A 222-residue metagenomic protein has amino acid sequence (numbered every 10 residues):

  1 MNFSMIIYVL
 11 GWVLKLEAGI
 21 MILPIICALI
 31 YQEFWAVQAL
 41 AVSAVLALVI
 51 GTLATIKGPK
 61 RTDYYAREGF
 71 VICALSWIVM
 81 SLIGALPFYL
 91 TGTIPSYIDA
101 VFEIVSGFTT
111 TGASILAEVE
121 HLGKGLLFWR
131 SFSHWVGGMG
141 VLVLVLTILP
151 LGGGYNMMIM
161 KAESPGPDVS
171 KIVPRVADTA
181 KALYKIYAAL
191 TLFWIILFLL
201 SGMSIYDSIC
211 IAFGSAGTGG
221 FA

Functional and structural regions predicted by a protein language model:
M1-A222: Membrane-proximal intracellular helices of multi-pass ion channels
